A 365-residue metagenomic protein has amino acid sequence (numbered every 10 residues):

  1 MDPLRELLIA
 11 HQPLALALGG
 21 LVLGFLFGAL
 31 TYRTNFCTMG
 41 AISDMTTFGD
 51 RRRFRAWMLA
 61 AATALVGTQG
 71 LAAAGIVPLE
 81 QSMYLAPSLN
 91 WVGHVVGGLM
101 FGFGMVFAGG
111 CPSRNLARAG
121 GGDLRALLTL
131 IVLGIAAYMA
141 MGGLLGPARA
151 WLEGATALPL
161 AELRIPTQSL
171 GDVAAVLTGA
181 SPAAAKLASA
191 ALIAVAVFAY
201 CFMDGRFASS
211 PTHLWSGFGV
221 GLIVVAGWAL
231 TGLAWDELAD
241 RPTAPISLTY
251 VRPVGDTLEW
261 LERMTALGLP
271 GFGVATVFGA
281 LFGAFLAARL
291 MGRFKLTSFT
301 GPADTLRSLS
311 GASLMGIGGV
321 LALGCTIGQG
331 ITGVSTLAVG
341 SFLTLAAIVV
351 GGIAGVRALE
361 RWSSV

Functional and structural regions predicted by a protein language model:
M1-V365: Membrane-interfacial helix-loop segments of redox and metal-homeostasis proteins, especially TM-loop-TM junctions
